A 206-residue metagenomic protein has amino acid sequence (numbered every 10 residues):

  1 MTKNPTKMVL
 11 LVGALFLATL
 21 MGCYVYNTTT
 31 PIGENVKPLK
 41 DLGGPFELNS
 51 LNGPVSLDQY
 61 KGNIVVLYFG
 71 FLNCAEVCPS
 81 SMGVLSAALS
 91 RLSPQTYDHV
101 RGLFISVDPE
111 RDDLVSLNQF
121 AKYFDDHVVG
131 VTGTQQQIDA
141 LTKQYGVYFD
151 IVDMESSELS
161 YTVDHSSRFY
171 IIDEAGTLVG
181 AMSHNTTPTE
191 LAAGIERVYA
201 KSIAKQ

Functional and structural regions predicted by a protein language model:
M1-E47, V198-Q206: N-terminal targeting signals for export/organelle localization
G43-G44, I64-V65, S166-R168: Short loop/turn microsegments at loop-to-beta-strand junctions
N49-S50, D173: Short, acidic, Ser/Thr-enriched surface-loop or helix-capping motifs
S56-S81, L85: Short active-site neighborhood of thiol/selenol oxidoreductases, capturing the structured segment around
N63, S81-I105, K122: Conserved helix-turn-beta segment immediately C-terminal to the redox Cys motif in thioredoxin-like folds
H99-D112, H127-Q136: Thiol-based oxidoreductase modules, predominantly thioredoxin-like and allied folds used for disulfide exchange
N118-S166: Short, internal strand/loop/helix patches that form the active-site neighborhood or redox-interaction surface
S157-Q206: Thiol-/selenol-based redox modules, centered on thioredoxin-like and closely related oxidoreductase domains
